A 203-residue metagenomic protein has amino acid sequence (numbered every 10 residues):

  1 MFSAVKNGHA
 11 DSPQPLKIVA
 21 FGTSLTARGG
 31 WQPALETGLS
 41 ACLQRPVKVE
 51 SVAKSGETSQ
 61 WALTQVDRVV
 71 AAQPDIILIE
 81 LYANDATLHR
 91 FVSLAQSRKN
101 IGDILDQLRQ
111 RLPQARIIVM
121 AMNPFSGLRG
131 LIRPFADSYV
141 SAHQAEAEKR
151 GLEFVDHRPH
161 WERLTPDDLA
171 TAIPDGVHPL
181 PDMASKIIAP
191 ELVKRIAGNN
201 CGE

Functional and structural regions predicted by a protein language model:
M1-S55, Q65-Q73: Serine-esterase "nucleophile elbow" of acetyl-processing enzymes
K17-A20, K48-A53, I76-L81, R116-A121 (+1 more regions): Structural recognition of the beta-strand scaffold that forms the well-ordered cores of secreted hydrolase catalytic
S24-A27, K54-S59, A83-L88, N123-G127 (+2 more regions): Solvent-exposed loop/turn segments at secondary-structure junctions within structured extracellular/periplasmic domains
S24-Q32, S55, S59-A62, R90 (+4 more regions): Solvent-exposed, acidic/flexible segments
W31-A34, R45, S59-Q96, S126: Oxyanion-hole/transition-state-stabilizing segment in secreted/luminal serine hydrolases and related acyltransferases
V66, I101-D106, V140: Generic structural signal for well-ordered alpha-helices, preferentially at hydrophobic/aromatic core positions
E80-N84, Q107-Y139: Active-site segments of SGNH/GDSL-like serine hydrolases that catalyze O-acetyl group transfer/hydrolysis on lipids
N123-E203: Catalytic His-Asp segment of secreted/periplasmic serine-dependent ester chemistry enzymes
